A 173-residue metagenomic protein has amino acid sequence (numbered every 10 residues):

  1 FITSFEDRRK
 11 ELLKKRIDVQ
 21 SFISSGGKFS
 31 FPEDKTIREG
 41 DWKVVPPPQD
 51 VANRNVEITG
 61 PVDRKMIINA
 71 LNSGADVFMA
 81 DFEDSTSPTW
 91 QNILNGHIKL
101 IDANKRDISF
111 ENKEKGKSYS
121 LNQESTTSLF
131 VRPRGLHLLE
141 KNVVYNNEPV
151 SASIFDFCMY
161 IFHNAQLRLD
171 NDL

Functional and structural regions predicted by a protein language model:
F1-I37: Low-complexity, highly charged intrinsically disordered N-terminal segments that act as targeting/localization
R9, R16, Q20-I23, N104 (+3 more regions): Structural signal for hydrophobic packing residues in well-ordered secondary-structure cores of soluble enzyme domains
G27-G40, P48, A52, I58-V62 (+3 more regions): Conserved alpha/beta-domain cores
V56, I68, D76, A103-K105 (+1 more regions): Flexible, low-complexity junctional segments that flank or bridge functional domains
V62-K65, S85: Short acidic loop-to-helix transition motifs that present clustered carboxylates
D76-T86: Short acidic catalytic loops
T86-R134: A short alpha/beta connector and helix-capping loop motif
